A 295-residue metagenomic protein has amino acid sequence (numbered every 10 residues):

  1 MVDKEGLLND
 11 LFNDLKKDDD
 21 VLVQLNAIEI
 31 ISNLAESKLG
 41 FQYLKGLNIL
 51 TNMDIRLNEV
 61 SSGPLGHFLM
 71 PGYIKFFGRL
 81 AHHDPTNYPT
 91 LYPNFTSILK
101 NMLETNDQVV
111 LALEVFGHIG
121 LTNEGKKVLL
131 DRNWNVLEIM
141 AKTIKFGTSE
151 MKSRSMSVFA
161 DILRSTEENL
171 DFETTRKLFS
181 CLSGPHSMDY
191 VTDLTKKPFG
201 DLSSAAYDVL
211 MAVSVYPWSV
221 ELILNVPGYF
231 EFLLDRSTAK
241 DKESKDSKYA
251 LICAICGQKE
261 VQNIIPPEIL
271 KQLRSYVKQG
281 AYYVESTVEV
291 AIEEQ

Functional and structural regions predicted by a protein language model:
M1, N13, L25-L39, P71-D84 (+5 more regions): Alpha-helical solenoid repeat architecture
M1-G6, G40-N48, P64-F68, P85-N94 (+4 more regions): Short, hydrophobic/charged alpha-helical patches characteristic of ARM/HEAT alpha-solenoid repeats and analogous
E5-D14, I30, L47-E59, K75-F76 (+5 more regions): Alpha-helical solenoid scaffolds in eukaryotic proteins
L7, V23, A27, I49 (+17 more regions): Alpha-helical interaction elements in eukaryotic regulators
L11-D19, I55-G66, I98-Q108, I139-M151 (+3 more regions): Helix-loop junctions that connect tandem helical modules in alpha-solenoid scaffolds
K17, L39-G63, H67-R132, V136: Long, internal scaffold/assembly segments composed of regular secondary structure
V128-L129, V136-D193, G200, S219 (+1 more regions): Eukaryotic alpha-helical solenoid repeat scaffolds
T195, G200-I265: Extended alpha-helical scaffolding segments
